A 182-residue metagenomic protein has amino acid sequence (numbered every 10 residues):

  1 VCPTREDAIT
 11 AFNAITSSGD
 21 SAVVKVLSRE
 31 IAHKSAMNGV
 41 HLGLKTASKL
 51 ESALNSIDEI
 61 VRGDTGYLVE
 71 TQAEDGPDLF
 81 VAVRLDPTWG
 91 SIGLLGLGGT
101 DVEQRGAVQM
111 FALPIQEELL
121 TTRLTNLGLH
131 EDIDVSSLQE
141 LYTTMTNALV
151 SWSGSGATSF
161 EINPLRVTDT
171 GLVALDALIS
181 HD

Functional and structural regions predicted by a protein language model:
V1-D182: ATP-dependent carboxylate/acyl-activation modules
